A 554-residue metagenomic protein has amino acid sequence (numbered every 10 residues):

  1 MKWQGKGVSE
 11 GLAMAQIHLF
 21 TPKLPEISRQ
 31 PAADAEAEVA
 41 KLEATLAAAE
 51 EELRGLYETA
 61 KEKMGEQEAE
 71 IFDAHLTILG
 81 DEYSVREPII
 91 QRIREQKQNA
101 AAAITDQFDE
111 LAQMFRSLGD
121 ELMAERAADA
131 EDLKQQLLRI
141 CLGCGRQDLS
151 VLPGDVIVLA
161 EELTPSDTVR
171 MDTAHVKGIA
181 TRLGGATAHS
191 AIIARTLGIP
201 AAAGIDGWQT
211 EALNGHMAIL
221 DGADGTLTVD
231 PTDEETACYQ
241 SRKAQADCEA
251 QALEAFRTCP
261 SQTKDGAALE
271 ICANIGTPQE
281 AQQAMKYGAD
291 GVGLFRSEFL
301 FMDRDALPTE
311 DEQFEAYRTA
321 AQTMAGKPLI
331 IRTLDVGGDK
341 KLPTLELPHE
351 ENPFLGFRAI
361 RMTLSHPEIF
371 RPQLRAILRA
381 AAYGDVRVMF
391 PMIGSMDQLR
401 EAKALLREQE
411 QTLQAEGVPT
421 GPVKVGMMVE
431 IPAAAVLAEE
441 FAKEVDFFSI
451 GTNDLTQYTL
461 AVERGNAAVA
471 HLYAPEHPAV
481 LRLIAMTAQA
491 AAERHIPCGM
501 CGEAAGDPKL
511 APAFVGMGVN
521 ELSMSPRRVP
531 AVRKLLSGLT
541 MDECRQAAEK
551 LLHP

Functional and structural regions predicted by a protein language model:
M1-T323, L329-V336, H366, Q373-L374 (+5 more regions): Non-catalytic, soluble scaffold/interaction modules
A250-P554: Conserved alpha/beta-domain cores
